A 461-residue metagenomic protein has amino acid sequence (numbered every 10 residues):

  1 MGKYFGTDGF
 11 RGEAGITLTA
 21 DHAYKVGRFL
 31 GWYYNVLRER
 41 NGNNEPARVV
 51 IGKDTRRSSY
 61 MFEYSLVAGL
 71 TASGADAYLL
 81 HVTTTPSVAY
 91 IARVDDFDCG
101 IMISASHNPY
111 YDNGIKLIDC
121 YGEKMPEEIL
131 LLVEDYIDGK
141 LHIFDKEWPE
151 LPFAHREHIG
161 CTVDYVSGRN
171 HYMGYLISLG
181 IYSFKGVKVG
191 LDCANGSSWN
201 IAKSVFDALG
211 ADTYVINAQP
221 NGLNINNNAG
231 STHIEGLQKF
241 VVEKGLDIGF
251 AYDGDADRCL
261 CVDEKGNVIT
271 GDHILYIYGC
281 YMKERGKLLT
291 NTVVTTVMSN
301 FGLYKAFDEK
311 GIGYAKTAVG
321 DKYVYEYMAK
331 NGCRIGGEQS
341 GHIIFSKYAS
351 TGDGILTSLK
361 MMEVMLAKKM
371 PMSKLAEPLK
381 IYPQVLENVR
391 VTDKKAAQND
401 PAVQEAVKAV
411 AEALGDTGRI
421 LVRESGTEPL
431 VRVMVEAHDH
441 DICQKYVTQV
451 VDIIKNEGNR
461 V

Functional and structural regions predicted by a protein language model:
M1-A68, A72-S73, T162-G186, K395-N399: An N-terminal, well-structured beta->alpha segment
F5-G6, I51, A77-V82, M102-I103 (+8 more regions): General beta-strand structural signal in soluble alpha/beta enzymes
D8, I51, V88, I101 (+11 more regions): Buried hydrophobic positions in well-ordered alpha/beta secondary-structure cores of metabolic enzymes
E13, N113-V242: Gly/Ser/Thr-enriched, mixed-charge loops and adjacent short helices that form phosphate/oxyanion-binding elements
V36, R40, R48-D112, S204-V262: N-terminal small/polar loop signature for handling phosphorylated ligands or for N-terminal nucleophile
G42-D54, K188-G190, N291-V297, R432-M434: Short glycine-rich phosphate-binding loop at a beta-alpha junction
L80, L131-M173, S178, E264-G337 (+1 more regions): Proline/glycine-rich low-complexity loops and linkers
I248, R285-V461: Phosphate-binding and adjacent anionic-ligand microenvironments
